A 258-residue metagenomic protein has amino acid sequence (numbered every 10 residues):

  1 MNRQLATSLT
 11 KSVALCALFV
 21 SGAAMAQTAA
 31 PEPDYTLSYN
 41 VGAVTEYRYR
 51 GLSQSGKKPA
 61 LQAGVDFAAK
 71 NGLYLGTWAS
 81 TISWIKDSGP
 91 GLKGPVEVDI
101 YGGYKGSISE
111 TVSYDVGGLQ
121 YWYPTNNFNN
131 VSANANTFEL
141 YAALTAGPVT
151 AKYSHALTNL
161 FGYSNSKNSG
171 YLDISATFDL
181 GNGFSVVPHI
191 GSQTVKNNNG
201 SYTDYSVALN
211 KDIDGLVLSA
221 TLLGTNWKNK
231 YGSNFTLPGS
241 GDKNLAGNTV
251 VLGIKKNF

Functional and structural regions predicted by a protein language model:
P31-T45: Transmembrane beta-strand segments of Gram-negative outer membrane beta-barrel proteins
Y35, K57-L61, G94-V98, N134-L140 (+4 more regions): Residues that define the transmembrane beta-barrel architecture of outer-membrane proteins
V41-T45, A63-A69, I100-Y104, G118 (+4 more regions): Residues on the lipid-exposed face of transmembrane beta-strands in outer-membrane beta-barrel proteins
A43-Y49, A79-S83, G106, Q120-P124 (+6 more regions): Transmembrane beta-strands of outer-membrane beta-barrel pores
K70-N134: Surface-exposed loop and membrane-interface regions of Gram-negative outer-membrane beta-barrel proteins
N71-T77, E110-Y114, P148-Y153, N182-P188 (+1 more regions): Repeated loop/turn-to-beta-strand initiation elements of outer-membrane beta-barrel proteins
A133-N197, L222-G224: Detector for outer-membrane/organellar transmembrane beta-barrel domains, recognizing the amphipathic beta-strand
V207-V217, L222, D242-F258: Outer-membrane beta-barrel "beta-signal"
